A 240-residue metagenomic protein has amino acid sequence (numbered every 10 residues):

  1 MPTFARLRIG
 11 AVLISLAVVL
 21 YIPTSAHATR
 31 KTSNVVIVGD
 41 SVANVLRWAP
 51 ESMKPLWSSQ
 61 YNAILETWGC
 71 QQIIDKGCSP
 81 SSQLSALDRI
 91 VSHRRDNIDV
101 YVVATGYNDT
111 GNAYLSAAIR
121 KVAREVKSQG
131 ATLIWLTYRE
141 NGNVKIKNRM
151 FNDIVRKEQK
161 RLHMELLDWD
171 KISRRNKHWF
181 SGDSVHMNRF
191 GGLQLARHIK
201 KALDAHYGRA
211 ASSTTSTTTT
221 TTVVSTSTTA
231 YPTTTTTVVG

Functional and structural regions predicted by a protein language model:
M1-A11: Bacterial N-terminal signal peptides that target proteins for export
G10-Y21: Bacterial N-terminal signal peptides
V19-S33, A210: C-terminal region of N-terminal signal peptides and the immediate post-cleavage residues of exported proteins
R30-A118: Conserved SGNH/GDSL esterase-like catalytic core that processes O-acyl groups on lipids and polysaccharides
R47, E51, P55-S58, S92-D96 (+5 more regions): Sec-exported extracytoplasmic/periplasmic mature domains
V102-N108, R120-N152: Active-site segments of SGNH/GDSL-like serine hydrolases that catalyze O-acetyl group transfer/hydrolysis on lipids
N141-T217: Catalytic His-Asp segment of secreted/periplasmic serine-dependent ester chemistry enzymes
S213-V239: Extracellular mucin-like PTS domains
